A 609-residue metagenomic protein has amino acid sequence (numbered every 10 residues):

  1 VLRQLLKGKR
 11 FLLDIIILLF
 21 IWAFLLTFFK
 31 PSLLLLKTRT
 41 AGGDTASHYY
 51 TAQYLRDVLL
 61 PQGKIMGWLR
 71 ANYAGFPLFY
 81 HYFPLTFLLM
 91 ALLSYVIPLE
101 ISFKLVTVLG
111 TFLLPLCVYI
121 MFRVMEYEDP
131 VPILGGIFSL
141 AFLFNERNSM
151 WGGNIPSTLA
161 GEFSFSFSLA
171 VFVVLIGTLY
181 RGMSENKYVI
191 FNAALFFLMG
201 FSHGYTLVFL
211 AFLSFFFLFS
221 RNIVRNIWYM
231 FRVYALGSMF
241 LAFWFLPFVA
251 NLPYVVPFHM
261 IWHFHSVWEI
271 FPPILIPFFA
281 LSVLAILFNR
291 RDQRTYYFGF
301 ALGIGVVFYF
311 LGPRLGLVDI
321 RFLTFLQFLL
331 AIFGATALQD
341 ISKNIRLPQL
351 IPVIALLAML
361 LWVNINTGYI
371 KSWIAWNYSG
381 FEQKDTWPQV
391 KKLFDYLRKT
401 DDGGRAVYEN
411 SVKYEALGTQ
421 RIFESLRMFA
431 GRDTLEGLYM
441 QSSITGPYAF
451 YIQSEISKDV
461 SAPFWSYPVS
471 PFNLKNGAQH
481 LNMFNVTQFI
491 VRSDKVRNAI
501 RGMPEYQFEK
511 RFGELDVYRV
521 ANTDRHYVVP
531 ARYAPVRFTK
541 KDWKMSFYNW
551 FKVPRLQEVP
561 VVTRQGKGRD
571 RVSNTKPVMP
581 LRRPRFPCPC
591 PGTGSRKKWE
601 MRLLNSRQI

Functional and structural regions predicted by a protein language model:
V1-Y396, D401-D402, N473, Q488-V491 (+6 more regions): Membrane-embedded transmembrane-helix bundle of lipid-linked glycan/lipid transferases
L5, P471, K475-I609: Flexible, solvent-exposed extracytoplasmic
L88, F248, S425, N498-A499: Phosphate- and divalent-cation-binding pockets in alpha/beta enzyme and binding domains that engage nucleotide-derived
V118, R321, L393, F423 (+2 more regions): Residues within well-ordered alpha-helices
F144, V412-A416, Q441-S442, F489 (+1 more regions): Solvent-exposed loop/turn segments at secondary-structure junctions within structured extracellular/periplasmic domains
F196, A358-F381, D395-Q479, D524 (+1 more regions): Extracytoplasmic/lumenal acceptor-recognition loop(s) of multi-pass membrane glycoenzymes
F209-L210, E415-T419, V496-R501: Extracytoplasmic/secreted cell-surface and envelope-processing proteins
